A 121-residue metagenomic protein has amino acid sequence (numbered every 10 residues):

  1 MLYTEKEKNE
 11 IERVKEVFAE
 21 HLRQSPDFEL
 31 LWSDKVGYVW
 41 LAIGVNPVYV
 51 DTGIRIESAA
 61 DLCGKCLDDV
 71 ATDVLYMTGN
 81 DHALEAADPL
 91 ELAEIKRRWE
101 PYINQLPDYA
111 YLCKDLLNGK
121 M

Functional and structural regions predicted by a protein language model:
M1-E29: Negatively charged, low-complexity tracts enriched in Asp/Glu with abundant Ser/Thr
M1-N9, R97, D115-M121: Short intrinsically disordered terminal tails
N9, E16-F18, S58, W99-P101 (+1 more regions): Sequence-pattern detector for short linear motifs and compositional/periodic biases rather than a specific fold
N9-R13, V17, E94, D108-L112: Exposed alpha-helical structural elements
W32-Y111: Acidic, low-complexity, intrinsically disordered interaction modules
